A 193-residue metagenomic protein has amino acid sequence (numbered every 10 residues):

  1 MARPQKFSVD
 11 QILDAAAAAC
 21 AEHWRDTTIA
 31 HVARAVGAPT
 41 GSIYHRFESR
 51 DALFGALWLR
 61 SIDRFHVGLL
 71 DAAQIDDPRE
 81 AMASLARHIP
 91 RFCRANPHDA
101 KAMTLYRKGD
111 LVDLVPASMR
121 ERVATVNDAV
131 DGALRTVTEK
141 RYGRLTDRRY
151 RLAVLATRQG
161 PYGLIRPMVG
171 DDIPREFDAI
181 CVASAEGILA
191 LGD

Functional and structural regions predicted by a protein language model:
M1-F7, D193: N-terminal intrinsically disordered/low-complexity leader segments
F7, Q11, A15, E22-A52 (+1 more regions): Helix-turn-helix
I12-C20, S61, F65, I89: Short hydrophobic clusters on alpha-helical segments that form packing/core surfaces in small helical domains
F54-S61, L69, M103: Alpha-helical DNA-contacting segments of helix-turn-helix folds
A56, L70-H98, T157: Hydrophobic alpha-helical connector segments
H66, V112-G143, R148-L155: Amphipathic alpha-helical packing segments from all-alpha helical-bundle domains
P90-R91, D131-T136, R144-V169, E176-I188: Hydrophobic alpha-helical segments that form the core of small-molecule binding pockets and/or dimer interfaces
A95-A117, G132, R166-D171: Amphipathic alpha-helical segments used for helix-helix packing
